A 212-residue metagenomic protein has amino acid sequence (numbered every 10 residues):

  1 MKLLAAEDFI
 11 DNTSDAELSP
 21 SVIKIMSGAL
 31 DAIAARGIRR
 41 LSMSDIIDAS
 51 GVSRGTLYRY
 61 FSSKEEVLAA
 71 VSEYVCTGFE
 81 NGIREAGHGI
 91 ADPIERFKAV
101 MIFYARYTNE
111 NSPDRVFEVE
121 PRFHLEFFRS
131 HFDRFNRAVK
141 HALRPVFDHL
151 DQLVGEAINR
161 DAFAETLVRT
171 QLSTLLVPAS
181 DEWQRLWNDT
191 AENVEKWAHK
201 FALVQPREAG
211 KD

Functional and structural regions predicted by a protein language model:
M1-A49, E66-A69, H88: Basic, helix-initiating cap at the start of DNA-binding domains
I25-I33, V75, F79, I83 (+1 more regions): Short hydrophobic clusters on alpha-helical segments that form packing/core surfaces in small helical domains
S50-F61: Short hydrophobic/aromatic patch on the recognition helix
K64, V71, V75, F79 (+6 more regions): Hydrophobic/aromatic residues within well-ordered alpha-helical segments
A70, R84-S112, A164: Hydrophobic alpha-helical connector segments
T108-S130: Amphipathic alpha-helical segments used for helix-helix packing
L125-V154, D161-E165: Amphipathic alpha-helical packing segments from all-alpha helical-bundle domains
L150-W197, R207-D212: Hydrophobic/aromatic-rich alpha-helical bundle segments in the mid-to-C-terminal region
